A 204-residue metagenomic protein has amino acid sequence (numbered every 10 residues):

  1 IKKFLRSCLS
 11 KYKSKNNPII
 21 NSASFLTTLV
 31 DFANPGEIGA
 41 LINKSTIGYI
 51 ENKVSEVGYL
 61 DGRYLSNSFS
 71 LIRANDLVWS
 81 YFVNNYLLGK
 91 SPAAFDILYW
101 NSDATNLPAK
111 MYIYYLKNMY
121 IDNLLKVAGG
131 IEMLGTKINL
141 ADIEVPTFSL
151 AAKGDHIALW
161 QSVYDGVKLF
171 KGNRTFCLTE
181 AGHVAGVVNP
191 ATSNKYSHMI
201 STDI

Functional and structural regions predicted by a protein language model:
F4-I113, N123: Alpha/beta-hydrolase-fold enzymes
N17-N21, A93-A94, K126-A128, L159 (+1 more regions): Acidic/polar loop patches that form or flank catalytic/metal-binding clefts of enzymes that bind anionic ligands
N101-I138, V145: Mobile cap/lid helix-loop segments that gate and shape the active-site cleft of serine hydrolases
L116, G166, F170-I204: Catalytic histidine neighborhood in serine/cysteine hydrolases with alpha/beta-hydrolase-type architecture
I143, S149-A151, D155: Short beta-strand/loop motif that positions the catalytic acidic residue of the alpha/beta-hydrolase fold
H156-S162: Conserved alpha/beta-hydrolase "acid-adjacent" motif
